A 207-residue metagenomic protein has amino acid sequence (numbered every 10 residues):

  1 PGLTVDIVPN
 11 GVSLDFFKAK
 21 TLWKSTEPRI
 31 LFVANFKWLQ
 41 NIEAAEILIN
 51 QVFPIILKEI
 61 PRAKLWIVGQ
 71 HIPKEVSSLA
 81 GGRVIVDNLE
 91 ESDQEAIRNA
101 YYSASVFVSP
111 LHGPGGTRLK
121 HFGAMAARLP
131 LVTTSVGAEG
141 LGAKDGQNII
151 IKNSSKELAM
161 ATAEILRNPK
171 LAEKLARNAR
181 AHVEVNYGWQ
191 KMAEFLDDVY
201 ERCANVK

Functional and structural regions predicted by a protein language model:
V8-G11: Carbohydrate-associated surface elements
W23-A45, I49-F53: Conserved donor-binding/catalytic core segment of Leloir-type glycosyltransferases
K64-N99: Nucleotide-activated donor-binding/catalytic signature segment of Leloir-type glycosyltransferases, i.e., the conserved
Y101-G116, A127-P130: Acidic donor-binding loop of glycosyltransferase active sites
K120-T134, I150: Short hydrophobic beta-strand element within catalytic cores of glycosyltransferases and related nucleotide-activated
S135-I151: Short acidic/histidine- and often glycine-rich active-site loop of Leloir-type glycosyltransferases that engages
I149-K156, E164-P169: Conserved acidic donor-binding segment of nucleotide-sugar-dependent glycosyltransferases
L171-V185, M192-D198: A short, well-ordered alpha-helix in the C-terminal region of glycosyltransferases
